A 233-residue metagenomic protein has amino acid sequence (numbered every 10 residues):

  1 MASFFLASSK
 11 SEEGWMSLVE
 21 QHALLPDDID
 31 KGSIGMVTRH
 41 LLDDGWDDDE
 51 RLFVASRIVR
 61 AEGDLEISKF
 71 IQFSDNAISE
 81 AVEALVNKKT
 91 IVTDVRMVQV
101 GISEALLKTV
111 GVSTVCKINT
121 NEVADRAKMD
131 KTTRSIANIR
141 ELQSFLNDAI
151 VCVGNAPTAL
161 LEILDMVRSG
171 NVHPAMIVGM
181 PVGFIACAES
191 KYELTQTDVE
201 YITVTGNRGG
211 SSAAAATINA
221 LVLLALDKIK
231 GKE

Functional and structural regions predicted by a protein language model:
W15-D49: Charged, compositionally biased N-terminal leader segments and the immediate start of the first structured element
W46-R60: N-terminal glycine-rich anion-binding loops that anchor highly charged ligand groups
K69-A84: A short, well-structured juxtamembrane/interface segment
D94, V178-G179, T217: Buried hydrophobic positions in well-ordered alpha/beta secondary-structure cores of metabolic enzymes
V98-G101, P157-I163, F184-A188, G210-A214: Short glycine/serine/threonine-rich phosphate/pyrophosphate-binding segments that cradle anionic phosphate groups
L107-L146: Long, charge-dense
A175-I185: ADP-ribose/adenylate-binding Rossmann-like module
I185-E233: C-terminal functional extensions of proteins
